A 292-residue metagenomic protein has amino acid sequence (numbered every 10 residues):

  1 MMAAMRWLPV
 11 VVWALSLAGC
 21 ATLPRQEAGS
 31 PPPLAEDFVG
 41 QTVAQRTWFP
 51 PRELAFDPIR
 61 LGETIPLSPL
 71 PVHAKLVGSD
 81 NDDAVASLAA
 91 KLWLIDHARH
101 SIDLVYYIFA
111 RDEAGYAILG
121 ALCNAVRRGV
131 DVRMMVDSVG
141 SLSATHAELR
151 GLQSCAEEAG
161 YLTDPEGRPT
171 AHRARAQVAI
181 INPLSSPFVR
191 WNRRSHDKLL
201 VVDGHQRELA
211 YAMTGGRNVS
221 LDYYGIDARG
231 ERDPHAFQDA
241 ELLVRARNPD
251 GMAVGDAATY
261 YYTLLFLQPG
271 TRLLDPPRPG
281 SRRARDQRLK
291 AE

Functional and structural regions predicted by a protein language model:
M2-L8: Bacterial N-terminal signal peptides that target proteins for export
S16-G19: C-terminal motif of bacterial Sec signal peptides marking the signal peptidase cleavage site
A21-L23: Bacterial signal peptide processing site
R25-A35: Short, low-complexity, disordered segments immediately C-terminal to signal peptides in bacterial exported proteins
V39-F49, E53, P58-S101, I108-E292: HKD-type phospholipase D/PLD-like phosphodiesterase module
